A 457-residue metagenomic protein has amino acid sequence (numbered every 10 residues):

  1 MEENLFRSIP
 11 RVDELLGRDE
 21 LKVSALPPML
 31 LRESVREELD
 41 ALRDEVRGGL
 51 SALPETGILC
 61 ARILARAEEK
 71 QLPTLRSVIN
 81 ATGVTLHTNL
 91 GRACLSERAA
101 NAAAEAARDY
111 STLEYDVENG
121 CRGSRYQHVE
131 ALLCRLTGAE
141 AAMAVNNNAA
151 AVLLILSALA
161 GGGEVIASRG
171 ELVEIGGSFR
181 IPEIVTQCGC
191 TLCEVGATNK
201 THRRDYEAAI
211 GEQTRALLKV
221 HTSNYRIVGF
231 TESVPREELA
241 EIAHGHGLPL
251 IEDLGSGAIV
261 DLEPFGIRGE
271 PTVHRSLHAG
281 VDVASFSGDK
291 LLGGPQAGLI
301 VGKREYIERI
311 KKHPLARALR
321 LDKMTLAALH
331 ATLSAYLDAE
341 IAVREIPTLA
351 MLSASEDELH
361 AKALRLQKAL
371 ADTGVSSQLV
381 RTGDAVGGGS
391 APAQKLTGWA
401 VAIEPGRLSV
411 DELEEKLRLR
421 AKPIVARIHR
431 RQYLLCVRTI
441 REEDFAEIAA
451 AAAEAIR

Functional and structural regions predicted by a protein language model:
M1-K70: Long amphipathic alpha-helical segments
I9-P10, I79-G83, L292-P295, L396 (+1 more regions): Short Gly/Ser/Thr- and Asp/Glu-enriched loop/turn motifs at secondary-structure junctions
R36, D40, A81-T82, R92-E118: Glycine-rich phosphate-binding segment of PLP-dependent enzymes
G49-L95, A99-A102: Long amphipathic N-terminal alpha/beta scaffold segment
T74-L75, A142, F286, K422-R427: A short linear hydrophobic-aromatic micro-motif
N119-Y336, A451: Conserved PLP-enzyme active-site core in the AAT-like
E305, H313-P314, L321-D372, T382-G383 (+1 more regions): Structural motif of enzymes handling amino- and sulfur-group chemistry
E356, H360-R441: Conserved C-terminal alpha-helix-loop-beta "cap" of PLP-dependent enzymes that closes/shapes the active-site mouth
